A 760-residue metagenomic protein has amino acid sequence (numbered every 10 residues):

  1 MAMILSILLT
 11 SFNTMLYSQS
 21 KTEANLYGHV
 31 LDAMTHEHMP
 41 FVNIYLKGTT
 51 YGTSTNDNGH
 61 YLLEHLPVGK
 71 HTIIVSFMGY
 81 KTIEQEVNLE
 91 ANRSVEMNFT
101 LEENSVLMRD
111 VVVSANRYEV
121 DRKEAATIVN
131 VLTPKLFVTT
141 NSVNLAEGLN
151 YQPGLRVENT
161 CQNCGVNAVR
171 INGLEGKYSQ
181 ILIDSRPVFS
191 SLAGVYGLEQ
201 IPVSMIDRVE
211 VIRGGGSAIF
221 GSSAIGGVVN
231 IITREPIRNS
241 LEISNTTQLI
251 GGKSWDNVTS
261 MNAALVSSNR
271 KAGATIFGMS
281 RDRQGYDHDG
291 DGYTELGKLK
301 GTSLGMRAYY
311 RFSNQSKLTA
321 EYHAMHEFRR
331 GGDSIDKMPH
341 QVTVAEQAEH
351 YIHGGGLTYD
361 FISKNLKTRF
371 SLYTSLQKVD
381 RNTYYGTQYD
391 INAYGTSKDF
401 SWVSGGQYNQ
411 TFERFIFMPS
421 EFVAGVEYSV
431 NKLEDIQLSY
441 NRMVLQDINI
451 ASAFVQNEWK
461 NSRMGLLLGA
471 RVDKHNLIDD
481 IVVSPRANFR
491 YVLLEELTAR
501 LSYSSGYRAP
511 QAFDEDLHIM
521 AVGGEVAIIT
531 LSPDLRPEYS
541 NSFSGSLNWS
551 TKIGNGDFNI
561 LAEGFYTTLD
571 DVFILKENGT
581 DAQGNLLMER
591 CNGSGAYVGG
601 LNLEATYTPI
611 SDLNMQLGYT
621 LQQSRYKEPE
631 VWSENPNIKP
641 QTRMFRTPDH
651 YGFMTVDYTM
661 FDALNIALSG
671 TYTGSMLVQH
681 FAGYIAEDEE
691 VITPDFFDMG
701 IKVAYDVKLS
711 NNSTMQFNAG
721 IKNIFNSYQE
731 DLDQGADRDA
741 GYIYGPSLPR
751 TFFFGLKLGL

Functional and structural regions predicted by a protein language model:
H29-T35, V42-K47, S76-Y80, E90 (+3 more regions): Short, acidic, small-residue-rich periplasmic hinge/interaction motif at the N-terminus of Gram-negative outer-membrane
L62-H65, R170, R186-R213, R234: Short acidic/polar hinge/loop motifs at secondary-structure boundaries that mediate gating or recognition
A146-P187, D207: Extracytoplasmic beta-strand/coil segments of soluble accessory domains associated with Gram-negative outer-membrane
S190-L192, M205-D207, A218-G290, G297-L304 (+1 more regions): Outer-membrane beta-barrel translocator/receptor signature
M261, R270, F370-Y385, R500 (+2 more regions): Membrane-embedded beta-barrel scaffold of Gram-negative outer-membrane proteins
R283-S303, Y309-T368, L376-F400: Flexible loop and strand-edge segments within Gram-negative outer membrane beta-barrel domains
K460-R463, F565-T568, E589-F681: Gram-negative outer-membrane beta-barrel transporters
D570, Y672-F681, Y705-L760: C-terminal beta-signal and adjacent terminal beta-strands/loops of Gram-negative outer-membrane beta-barrel proteins
